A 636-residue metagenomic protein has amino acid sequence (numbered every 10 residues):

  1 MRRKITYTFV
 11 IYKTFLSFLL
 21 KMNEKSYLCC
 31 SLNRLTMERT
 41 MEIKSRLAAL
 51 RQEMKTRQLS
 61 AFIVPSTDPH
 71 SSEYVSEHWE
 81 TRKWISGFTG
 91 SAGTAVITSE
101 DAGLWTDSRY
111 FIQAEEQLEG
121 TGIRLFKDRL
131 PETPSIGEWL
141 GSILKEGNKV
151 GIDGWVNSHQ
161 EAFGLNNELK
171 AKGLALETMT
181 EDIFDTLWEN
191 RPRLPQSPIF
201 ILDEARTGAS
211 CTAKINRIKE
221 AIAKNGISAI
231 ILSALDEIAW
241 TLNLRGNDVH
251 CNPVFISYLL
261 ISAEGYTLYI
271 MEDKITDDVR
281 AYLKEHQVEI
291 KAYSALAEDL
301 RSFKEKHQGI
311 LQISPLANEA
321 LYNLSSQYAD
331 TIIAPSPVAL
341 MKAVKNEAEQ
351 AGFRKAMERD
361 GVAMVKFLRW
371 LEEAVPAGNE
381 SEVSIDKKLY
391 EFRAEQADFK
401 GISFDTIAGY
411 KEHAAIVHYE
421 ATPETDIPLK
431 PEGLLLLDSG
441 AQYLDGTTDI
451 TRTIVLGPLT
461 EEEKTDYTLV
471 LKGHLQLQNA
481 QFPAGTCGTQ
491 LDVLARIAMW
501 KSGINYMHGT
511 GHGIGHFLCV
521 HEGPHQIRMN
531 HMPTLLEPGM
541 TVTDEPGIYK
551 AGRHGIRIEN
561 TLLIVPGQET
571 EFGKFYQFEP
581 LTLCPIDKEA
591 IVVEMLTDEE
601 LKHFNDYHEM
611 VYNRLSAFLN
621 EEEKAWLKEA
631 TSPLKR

Functional and structural regions predicted by a protein language model:
I5-T8, K13, S17-M37: Short, positively charged and aromatic/hydrophobic N-terminal segments
N33, M37-R636: Active-site neighborhoods and metal-handling regions in enzymes and metal-associated proteins
